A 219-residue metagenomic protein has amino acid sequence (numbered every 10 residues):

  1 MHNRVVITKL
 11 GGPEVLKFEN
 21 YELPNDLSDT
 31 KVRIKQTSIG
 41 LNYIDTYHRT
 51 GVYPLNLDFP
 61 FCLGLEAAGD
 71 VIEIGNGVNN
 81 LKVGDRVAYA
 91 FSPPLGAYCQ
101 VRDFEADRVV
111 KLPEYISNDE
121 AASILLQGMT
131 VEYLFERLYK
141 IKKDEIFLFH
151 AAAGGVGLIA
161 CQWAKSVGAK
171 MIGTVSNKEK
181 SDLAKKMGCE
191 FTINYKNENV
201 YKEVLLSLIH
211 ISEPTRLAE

Functional and structural regions predicted by a protein language model:
E22-G40, V52-G96: Glycine-rich beta-strand-centered segment in the early N-terminal region that forms part of a ligand/cofactor-binding
Y89-A151, W163: NAD(P)H dinucleotide-binding glycine-rich loop of Rossmann-like/cofactor-binding domains, especially the beta1-alpha1
A97-Y98, S176-L183: Short, glycine/polar-rich helix-capping loops at beta-to-alpha or helix-loop-helix junctions that flank or form
V156: Hydrophobic/small residue at the entry helix of a nucleotide-binding pocket
S166-K170: Conserved S-adenosyl-L-methionine
T174-K178, Y195-K196: N-terminal Rossmann-fold cofactor-binding loop
V200-L208: Short amphipathic alpha-helix with an adjacent loop that forms part of the alpha/beta core around
I209-E219: Single conserved hydrophobic/aromatic residue that forms the stacking wall/gate of nucleotide- or nucleobase-binding
